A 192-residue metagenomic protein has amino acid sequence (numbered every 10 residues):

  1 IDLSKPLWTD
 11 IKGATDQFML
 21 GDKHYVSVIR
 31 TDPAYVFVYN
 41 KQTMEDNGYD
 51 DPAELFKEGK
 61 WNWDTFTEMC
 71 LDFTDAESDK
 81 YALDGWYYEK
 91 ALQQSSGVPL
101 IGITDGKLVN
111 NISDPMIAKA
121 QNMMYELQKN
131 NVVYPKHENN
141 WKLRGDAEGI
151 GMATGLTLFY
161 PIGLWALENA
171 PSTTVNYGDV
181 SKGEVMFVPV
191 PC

Functional and structural regions predicted by a protein language model:
I1-D10, D46-N47, G151, L158-F159 (+1 more regions): Extracytoplasmic "Venus flytrap"/periplasmic binding protein-like
D2-D10, E54-E58, V98-K119, C192: Short, solvent-exposed loop/beta-turn-alpha elements that line the ligand-binding surface or hinge of extracytoplasmic
F18-F37, E45, N62-N110, M116: Extracytoplasmic/periplasmic solute-binding protein
Q42-F56: Aromatic-glycine-rich donor-binding/catalytic loop that engages nucleotide-sugar donors across glycosyltransferases
M44, T65-D72, L143-Y160: Short helices/loops that flank or line small-molecule/ion binding pockets
T67-C70, D105-K142: Glycine-centered hinge/linker elements that transmit conformational signals in sensory and ligand-binding systems
I117-K129, A147-A166, A170: Glycine-rich, aromatic-lined ligand/substrate-binding cores of catalytic and carbohydrate-binding domains
Y177-C192: Extracytoplasmic/periplasmic substrate-recognition and gating elements
